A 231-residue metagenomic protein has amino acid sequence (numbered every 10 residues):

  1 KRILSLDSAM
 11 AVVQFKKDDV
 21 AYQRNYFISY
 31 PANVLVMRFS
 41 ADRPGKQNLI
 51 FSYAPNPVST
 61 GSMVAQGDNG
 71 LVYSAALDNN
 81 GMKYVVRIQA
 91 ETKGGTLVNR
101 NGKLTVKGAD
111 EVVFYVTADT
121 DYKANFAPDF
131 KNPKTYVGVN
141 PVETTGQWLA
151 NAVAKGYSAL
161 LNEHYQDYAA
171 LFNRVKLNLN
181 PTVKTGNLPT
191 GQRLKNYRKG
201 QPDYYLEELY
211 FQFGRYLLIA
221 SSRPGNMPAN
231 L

Functional and structural regions predicted by a protein language model:
K1-L231: Aromatic-residue-lined binding/catalytic grooves and analogous aromatic/hydrophobic interfacial grooves in multimeric
